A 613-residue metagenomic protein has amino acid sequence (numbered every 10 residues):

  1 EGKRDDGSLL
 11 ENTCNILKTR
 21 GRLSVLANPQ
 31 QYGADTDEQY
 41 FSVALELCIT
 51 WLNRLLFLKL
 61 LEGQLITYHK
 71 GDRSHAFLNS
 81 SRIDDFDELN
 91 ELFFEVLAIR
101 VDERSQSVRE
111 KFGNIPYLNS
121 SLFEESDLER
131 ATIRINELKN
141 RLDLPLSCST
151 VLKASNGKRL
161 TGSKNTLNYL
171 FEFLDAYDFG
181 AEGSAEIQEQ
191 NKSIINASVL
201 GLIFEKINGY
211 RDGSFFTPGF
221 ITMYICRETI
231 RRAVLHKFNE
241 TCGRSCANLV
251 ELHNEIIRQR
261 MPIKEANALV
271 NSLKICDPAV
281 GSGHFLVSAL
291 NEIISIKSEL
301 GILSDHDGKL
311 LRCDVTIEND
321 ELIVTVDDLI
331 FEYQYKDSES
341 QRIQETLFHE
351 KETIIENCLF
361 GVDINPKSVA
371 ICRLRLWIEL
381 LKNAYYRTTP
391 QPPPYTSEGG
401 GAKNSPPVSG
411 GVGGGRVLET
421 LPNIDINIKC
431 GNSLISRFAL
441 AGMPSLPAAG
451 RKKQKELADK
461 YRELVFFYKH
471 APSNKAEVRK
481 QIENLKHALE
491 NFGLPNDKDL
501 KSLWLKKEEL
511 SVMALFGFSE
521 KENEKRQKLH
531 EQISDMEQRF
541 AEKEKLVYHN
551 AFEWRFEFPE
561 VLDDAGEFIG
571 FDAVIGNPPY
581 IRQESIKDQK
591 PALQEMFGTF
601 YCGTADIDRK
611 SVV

Functional and structural regions predicted by a protein language model:
E1-S295, D305-K309, Y333, C358-I371 (+3 more regions): Preference for the N-terminal adenyl/adenosyl cofactor-binding alpha/beta module
E46, I225, T353-S368, L464-K475 (+2 more regions): Conserved Class I SAM-dependent methyltransferase catalytic core
L47-E62, E205, L374-L381, E463-F466 (+3 more regions): Short, hydrophobic/amphipathic alpha-helical patches that form generic packing surfaces within helical domains
I225, S397-G400, S409-G414: Glycine-biased, low-complexity coil/linker segments
N239-A266, S298-K351, L381-P390, G415-N423: Short mixed-charge
H284-T346, S436-F467, A488, L494-K498 (+1 more regions): SAM-dependent methyltransferase catalytic-core segment centered on the flexible catalytic loop and adjoining short
T346-V362, K367, E419-L446: P-loop NTPase motor core
